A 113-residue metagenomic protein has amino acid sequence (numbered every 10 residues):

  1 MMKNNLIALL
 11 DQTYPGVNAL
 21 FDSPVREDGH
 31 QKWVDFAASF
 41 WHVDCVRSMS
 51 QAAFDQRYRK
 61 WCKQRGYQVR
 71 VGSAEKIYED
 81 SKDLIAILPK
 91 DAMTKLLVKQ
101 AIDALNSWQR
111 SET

Functional and structural regions predicted by a protein language model:
M1-T113: A detector of single, family-specific signature residues that are central to catalytic or substrate-handling motifs
